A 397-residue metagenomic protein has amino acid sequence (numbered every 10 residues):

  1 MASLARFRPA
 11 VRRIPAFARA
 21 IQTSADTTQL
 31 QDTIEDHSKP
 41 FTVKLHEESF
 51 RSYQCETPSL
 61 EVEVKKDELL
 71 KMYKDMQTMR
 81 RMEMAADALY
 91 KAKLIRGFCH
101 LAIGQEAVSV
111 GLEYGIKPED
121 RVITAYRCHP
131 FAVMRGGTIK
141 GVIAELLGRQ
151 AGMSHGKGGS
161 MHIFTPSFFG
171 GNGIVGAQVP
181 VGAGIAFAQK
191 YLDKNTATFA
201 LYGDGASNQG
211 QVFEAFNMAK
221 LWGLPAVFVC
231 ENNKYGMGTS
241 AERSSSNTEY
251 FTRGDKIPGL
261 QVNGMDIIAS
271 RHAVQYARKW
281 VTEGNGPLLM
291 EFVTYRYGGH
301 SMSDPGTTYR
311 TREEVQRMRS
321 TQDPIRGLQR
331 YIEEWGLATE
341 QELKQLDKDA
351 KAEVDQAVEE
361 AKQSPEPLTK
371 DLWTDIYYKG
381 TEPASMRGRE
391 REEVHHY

Functional and structural regions predicted by a protein language model:
A2-V108, G298, P305-T308, R312-Y397: Conserved acidic/glycine
D26-I34, F41-V43, V62-K71, C99-I103 (+5 more regions): Short, mixed-charge, low-aromatic patches
R81, R127, G264: Residues that form or immediately flank small-molecule/cofactor binding pockets and catalytic motifs
M84-A88, A92-W222, S240-N247, F251 (+1 more regions): Cofactor-binding active-site loop characterized by glycine-rich and histidine/acidic residues
A107, V133, M237, S270 (+2 more regions): Short secondary-structure boundary/hinge segments and terminal tails
Y126, F292-T294, I376: A general secondary-structure junction signal
F168-E366: Glycine-rich ThDP/TPP pyrophosphate-binding loop and its adjacent helix/strand module within ThDP-dependent enzymes
